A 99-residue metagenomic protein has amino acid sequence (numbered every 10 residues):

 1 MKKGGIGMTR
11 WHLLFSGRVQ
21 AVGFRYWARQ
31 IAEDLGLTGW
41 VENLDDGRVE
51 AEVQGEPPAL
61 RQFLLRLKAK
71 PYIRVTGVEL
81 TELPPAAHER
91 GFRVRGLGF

Functional and structural regions predicted by a protein language model:
M1-F99: Intrinsically disordered, low-complexity, mixed-charge
